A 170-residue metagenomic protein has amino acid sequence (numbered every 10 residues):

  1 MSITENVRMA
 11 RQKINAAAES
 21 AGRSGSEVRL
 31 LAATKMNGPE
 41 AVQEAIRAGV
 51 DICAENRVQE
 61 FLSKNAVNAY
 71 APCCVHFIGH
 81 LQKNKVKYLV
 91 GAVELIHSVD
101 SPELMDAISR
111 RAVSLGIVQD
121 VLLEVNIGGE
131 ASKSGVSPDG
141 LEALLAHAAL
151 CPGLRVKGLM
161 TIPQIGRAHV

Functional and structural regions predicted by a protein language model:
M1-R167: Conserved alpha/beta-domain cores
